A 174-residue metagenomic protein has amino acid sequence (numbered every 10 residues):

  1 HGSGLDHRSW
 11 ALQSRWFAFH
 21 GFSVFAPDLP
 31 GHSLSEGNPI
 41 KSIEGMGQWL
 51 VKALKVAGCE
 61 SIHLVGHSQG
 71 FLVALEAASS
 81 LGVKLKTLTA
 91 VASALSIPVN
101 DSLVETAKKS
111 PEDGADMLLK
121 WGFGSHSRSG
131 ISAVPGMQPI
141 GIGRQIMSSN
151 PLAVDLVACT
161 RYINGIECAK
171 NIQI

Functional and structural regions predicted by a protein language model:
G2-L5, S68: Active-site glycine-rich loops that stabilize anionic/oxyanionic intermediates across multiple enzyme folds
G4, L29-S33, L95: Alpha/beta-hydrolase active-site loop signature
L5-R8, W49, V91: Anionic, Ser/Thr-rich low-complexity intrinsically disordered regions
A11-F19, S23-Q69: Active-site loop/oxyanion-hole signature of alpha/beta-hydrolase fold enzymes
A18, N171-I174: Conserved loop-alpha-helix segment in the C-terminal half of the alpha/beta-hydrolase fold that carries the catalytic
G58-S61, V83, Q173-I174: Active-site acidic short loop of glycosyltransferases
L72-D116: Flexible "cap/lid" loop of the alpha/beta hydrolase fold
P98, E105-N171: Conserved alpha/beta-hydrolase catalytic His-Asp/Glu region
